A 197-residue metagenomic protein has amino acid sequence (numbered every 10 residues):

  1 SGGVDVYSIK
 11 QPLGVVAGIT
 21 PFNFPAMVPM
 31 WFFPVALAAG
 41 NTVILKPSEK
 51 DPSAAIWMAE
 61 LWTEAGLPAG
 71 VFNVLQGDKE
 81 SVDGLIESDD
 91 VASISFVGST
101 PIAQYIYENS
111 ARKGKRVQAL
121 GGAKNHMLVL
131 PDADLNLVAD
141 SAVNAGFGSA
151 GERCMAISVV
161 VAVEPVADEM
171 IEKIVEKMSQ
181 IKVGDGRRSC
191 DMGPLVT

Functional and structural regions predicted by a protein language model:
S1-L137, S189: Rossmann-like NAD(P) dinucleotide-binding subdomain of oxidoreductase/dehydrogenase enzymes
S93, P101-T197: ALDH superfamily catalytic-core signature
